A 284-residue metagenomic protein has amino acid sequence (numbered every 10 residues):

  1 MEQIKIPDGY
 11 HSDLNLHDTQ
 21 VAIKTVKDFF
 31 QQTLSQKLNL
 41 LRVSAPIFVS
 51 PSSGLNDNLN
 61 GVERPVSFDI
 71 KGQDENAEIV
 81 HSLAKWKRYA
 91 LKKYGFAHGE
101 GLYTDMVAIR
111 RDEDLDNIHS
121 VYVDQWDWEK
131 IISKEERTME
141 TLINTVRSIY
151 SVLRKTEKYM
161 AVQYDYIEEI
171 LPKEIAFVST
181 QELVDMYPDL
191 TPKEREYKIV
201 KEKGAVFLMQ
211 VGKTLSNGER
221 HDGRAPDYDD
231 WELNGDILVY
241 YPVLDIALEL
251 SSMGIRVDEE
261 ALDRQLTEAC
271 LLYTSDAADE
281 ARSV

Functional and structural regions predicted by a protein language model:
E2-H119, D127-I131: Class II aminoacyl-tRNA synthetase-like tRNA-binding/catalytic domains
T25, F29, N144-K155: Long, highly charged amphipathic alpha-helices
E100-L102, V123-D127, K203-A205, D236: Extracellular structured ligand-interaction cores
D116-V121, R195-Y197: Short, flexible, solvent-exposed loop/turn segments with mixed acidic/basic and small polar residues
E135, M139-I143: Well-ordered alpha/beta subsegment
S148-E268: Metal-assisted phosphate- and nucleotidyl-transfer catalytic regions
Y273-A281: Conserved small/polar residues in nucleotide/adenosyl-binding loops
